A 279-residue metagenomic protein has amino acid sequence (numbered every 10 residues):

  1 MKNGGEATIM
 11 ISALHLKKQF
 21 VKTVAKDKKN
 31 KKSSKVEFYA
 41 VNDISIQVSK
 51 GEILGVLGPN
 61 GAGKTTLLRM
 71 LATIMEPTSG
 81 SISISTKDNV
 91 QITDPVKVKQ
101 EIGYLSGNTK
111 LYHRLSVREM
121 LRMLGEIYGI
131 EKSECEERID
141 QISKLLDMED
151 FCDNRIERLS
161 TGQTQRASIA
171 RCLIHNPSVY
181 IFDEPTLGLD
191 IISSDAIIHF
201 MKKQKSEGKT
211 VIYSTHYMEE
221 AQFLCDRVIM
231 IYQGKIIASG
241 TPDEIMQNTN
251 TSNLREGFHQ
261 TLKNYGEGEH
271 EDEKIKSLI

Functional and structural regions predicted by a protein language model:
A72: Helix-to-loop junction immediately C-terminal to a conserved catalytic motif
G80-Q91, K97-V98: Conserved ABC transporter NBD signature motif
R122, E126, S133-F151: Conserved ABC ATPase "signature" region
R155-L159: Conserved ABC ATPase signature
Y180-E184: Catalytic Walker B motif of ABC-type/P-loop ATPase nucleotide-binding domains
S239-G240: ABC ATPase "signature
